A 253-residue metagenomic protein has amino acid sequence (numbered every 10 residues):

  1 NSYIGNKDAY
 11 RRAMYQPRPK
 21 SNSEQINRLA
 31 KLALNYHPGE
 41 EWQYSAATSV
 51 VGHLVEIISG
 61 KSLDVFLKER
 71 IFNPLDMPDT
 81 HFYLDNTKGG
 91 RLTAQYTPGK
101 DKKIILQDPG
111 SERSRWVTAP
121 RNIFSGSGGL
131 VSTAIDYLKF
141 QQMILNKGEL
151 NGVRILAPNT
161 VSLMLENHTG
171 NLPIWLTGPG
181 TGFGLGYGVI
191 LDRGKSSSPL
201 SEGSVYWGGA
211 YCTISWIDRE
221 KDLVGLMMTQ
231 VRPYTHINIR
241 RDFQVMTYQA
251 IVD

Functional and structural regions predicted by a protein language model:
N1-E202: Short, surface-exposed loop or secondary-structure junction motifs that flank catalytic or metal-binding residues
T87, E220-K221: Short strand-connecting beta-turns/loops that link adjacent beta-strands
K100, R219-E220: Short, ordered coil/turn segments that flank beta-strands lining enzyme active or ligand-binding pockets
G188-V189, W216-D218: Short, well-ordered beta-strand micro-motif
Y206: Short, structured beta-strand/loop micro-motifs enriched in basic residues and often containing a Trp
G209-Y211: Short, small/polar residue-rich loop motifs at catalytic or cofactor-binding pockets
I214-W216, D222-V231: Short, well-ordered beta-strand elements
R232-D253: Generic C-terminus detector
